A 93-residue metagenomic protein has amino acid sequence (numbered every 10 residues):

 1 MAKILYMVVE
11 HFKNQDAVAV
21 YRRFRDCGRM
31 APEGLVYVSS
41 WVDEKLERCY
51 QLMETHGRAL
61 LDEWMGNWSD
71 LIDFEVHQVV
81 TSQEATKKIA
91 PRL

Functional and structural regions predicted by a protein language model:
M1-R48, H56-L60, V80-L93: Short S/T/G/P-rich N-terminal loop/turn motif that feeds into the first structured element of a domain
Q51: Extracellular/luminal beta-rich ligand-recognition and adhesion surfaces characterized by aromatic-Gly/Pro-enriched
M65: Short, flexible helix/strand-to-coil boundary loops that buttress conserved ligand/catalytic motifs in alpha/beta
L71-S82: Conserved short beta-strand edge segments in small beta-sheet-based binding/regulatory domains
